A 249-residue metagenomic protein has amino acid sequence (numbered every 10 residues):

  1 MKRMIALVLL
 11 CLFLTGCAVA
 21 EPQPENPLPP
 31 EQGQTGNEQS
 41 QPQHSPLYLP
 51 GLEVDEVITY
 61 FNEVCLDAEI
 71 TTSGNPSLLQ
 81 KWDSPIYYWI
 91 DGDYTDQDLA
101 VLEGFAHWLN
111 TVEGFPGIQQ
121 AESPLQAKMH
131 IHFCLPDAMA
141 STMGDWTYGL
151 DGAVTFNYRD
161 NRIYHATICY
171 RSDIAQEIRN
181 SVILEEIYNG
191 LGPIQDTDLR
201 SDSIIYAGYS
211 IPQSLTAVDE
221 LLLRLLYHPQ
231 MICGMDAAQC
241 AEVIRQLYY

Functional and structural regions predicted by a protein language model:
M1-K2, A18: N-terminal hydrophobic targeting signals that begin at the initiator methionine
K2-L10: Sec-dependent signal peptide recognition, specifically the positively charged N-region followed immediately by
L10-C11, N75: Residue-level signal for mature regions of secreted extracellular proteins and peptides
F13-G16: C-terminal motif of bacterial Sec signal peptides marking the signal peptidase cleavage site
A18-I90, Y94-D96, Y248: Disordered inhibitory propeptide/activation segment of secreted metzincin zinc metalloprotease zymogens, centered on
E25, Y48, T147-I178, I194-Y249: Metalloprotease/metallohydrolase-associated module, dominated by Zn2+-dependent proteases
L52, C65, Y94-D96, D137 (+2 more regions): Residues that cap or initiate secondary-structure elements
D96-S201: Metzincin-family zinc-dependent endopeptidase catalytic domain
